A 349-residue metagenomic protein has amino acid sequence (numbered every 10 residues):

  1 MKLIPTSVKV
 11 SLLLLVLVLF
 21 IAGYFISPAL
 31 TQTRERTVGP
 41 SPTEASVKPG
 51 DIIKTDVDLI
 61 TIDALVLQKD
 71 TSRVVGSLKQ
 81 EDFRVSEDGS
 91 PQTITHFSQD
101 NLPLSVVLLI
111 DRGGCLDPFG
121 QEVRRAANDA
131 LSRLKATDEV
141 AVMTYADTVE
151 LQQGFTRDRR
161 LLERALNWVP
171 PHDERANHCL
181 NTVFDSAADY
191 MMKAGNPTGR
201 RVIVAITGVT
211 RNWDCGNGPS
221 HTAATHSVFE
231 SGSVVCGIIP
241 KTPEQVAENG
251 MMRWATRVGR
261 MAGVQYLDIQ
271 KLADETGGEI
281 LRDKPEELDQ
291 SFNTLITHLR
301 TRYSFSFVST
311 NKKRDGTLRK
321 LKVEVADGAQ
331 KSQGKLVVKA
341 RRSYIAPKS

Functional and structural regions predicted by a protein language model:
M1-L3, P28-L30: Low-complexity intrinsically disordered segments
K2-L15: Bacterial N-terminal signal peptides that target proteins for export
L12-Y24: Bacterial N-terminal signal peptides
A29-S349: Scaffold/interface architecture of coatomer-like assemblies
